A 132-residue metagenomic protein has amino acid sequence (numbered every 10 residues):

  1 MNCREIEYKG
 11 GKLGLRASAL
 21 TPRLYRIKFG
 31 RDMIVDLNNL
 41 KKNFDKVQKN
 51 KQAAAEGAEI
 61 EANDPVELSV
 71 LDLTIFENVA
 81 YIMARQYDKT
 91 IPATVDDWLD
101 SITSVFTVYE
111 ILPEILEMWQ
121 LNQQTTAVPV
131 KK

Functional and structural regions predicted by a protein language model:
M1-K12, D32-K46, A53-T74, Q86-K132: Charged interaction scaffolds used for protein-protein
L15-A17: Short capping micro-motif at the N-terminus of alpha-helices
A19-N39: Short, surface-exposed, low-complexity cationic segments
